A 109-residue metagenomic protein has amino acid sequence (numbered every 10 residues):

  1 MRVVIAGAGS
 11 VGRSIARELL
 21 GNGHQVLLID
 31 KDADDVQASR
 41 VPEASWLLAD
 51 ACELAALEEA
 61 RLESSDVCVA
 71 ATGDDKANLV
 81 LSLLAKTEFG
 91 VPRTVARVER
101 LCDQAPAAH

Functional and structural regions predicted by a protein language model:
M1-H109: Cytosolic regulatory regions of ion transport systems
